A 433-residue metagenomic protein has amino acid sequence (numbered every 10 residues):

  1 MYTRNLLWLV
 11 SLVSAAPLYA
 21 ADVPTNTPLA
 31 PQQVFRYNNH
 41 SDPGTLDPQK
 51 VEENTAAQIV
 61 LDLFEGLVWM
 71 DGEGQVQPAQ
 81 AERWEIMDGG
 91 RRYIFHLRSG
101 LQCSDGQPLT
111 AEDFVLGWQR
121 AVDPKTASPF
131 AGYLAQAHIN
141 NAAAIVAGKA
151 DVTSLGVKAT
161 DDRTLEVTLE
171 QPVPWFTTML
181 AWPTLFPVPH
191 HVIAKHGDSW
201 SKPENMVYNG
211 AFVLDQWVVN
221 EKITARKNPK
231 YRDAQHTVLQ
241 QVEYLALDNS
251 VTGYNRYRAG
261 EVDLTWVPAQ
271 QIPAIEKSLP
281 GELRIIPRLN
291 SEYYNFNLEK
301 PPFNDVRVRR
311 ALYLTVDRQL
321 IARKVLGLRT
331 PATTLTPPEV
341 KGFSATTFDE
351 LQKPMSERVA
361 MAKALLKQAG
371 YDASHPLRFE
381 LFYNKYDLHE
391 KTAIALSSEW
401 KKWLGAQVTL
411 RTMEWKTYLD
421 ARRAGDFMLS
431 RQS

Functional and structural regions predicted by a protein language model:
D22-V23, N38-D88, Q119, N205-Y208: N-terminal lobe/hinge region of extracytoplasmic solute-binding protein
Q32-S41, R92-I94, L165-E166, G210-V213 (+4 more regions): Short, well-ordered beta-strand elements
Y37, V219, V359, K363-S433: Ligand/substrate-recognition segments at binding pockets and active sites
S41-A57, Q80-A81, Q107, P129-F130 (+2 more regions): A structural "hinge/loop" feature
Q75, I139, A143, G148-S154 (+6 more regions): Gly/Pro-rich hinge or "lid" segments in bacterial periplasmic/extracellular proteins
E82-Y133, E166, R256, P302: Aromatic- and charge-enriched surface segment that lines or borders ligand/interaction sites
D215-R226, E243-K300, R323: Extracellular/periplasmic solute-recognition and catalytic clefts
T330-Q368, Y386-K391: Structural transition elements
